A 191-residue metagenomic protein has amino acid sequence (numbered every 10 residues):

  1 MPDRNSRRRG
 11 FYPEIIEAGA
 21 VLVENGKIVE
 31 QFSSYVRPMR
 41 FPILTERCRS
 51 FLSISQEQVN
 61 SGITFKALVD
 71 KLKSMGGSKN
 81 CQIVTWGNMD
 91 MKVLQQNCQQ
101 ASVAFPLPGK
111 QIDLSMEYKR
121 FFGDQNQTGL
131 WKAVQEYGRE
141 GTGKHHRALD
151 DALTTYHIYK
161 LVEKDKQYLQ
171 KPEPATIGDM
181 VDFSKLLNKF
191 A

Functional and structural regions predicted by a protein language model:
M1-K92, Q96, Q135-E136, G143: Conserved non-catalytic scaffold segment of RNase H-like nuclease domains
M89-K110: Substrate-recognition/cap helix-loop segment adjacent to the acidic, metal-dependent catalytic center of Asp-based
N97-Q100, E136, L161-D165: Active-site catalytic microenvironments for nucleophilic, acid-base chemistry
V103, F122-Q135: A structural motif
I112-N126: Short alpha-helix plus adjacent loop in nuclease-associated cores
H146: A conserved mid-domain beta-alpha-beta active-site/ligand-binding segment of alpha/beta enzyme cores
D151: Conserved catalytic/binding loops enriched for acidic/polar residues
Y156-A191: Acidic two-metal-ion nuclease catalytic site recognized across multiple nuclease folds, prominently DnaQ/RNase D-T
